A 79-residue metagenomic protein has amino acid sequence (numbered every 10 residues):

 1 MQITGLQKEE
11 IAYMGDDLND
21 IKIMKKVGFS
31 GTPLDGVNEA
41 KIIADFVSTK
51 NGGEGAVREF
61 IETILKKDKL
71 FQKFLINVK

Functional and structural regions predicted by a protein language model:
M1-K79: Mg2+-dependent phosphoryl-transfer enzymes with acidic/Ser/Thr/Gly-rich catalytic loops
